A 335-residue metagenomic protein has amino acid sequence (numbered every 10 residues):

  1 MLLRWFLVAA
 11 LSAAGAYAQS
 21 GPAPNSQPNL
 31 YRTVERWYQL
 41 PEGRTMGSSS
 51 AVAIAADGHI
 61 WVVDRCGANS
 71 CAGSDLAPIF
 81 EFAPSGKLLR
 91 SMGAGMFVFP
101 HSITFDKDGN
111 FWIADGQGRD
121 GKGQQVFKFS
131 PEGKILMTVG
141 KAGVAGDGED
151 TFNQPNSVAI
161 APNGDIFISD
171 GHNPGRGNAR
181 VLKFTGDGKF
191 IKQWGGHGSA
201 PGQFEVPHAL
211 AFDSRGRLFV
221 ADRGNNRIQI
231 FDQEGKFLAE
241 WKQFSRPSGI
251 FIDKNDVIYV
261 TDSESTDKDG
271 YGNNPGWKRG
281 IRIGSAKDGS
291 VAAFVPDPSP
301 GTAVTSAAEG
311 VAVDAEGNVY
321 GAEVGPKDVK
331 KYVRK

Functional and structural regions predicted by a protein language model:
R4-A14: Bacterial N-terminal signal peptides
Q19-K335: Eukaryotic scaffold repeat domains enriched in small/polar residues
